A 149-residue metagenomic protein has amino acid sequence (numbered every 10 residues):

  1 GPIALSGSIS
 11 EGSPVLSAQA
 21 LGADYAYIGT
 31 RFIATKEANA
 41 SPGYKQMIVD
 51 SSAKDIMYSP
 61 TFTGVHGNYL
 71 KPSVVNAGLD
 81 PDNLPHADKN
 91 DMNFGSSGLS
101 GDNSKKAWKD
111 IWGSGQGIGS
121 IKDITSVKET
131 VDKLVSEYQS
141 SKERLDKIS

Functional and structural regions predicted by a protein language model:
G1-A4, S10-S149: Conserved active-site-proximal phosphate/metal-binding subdomains
